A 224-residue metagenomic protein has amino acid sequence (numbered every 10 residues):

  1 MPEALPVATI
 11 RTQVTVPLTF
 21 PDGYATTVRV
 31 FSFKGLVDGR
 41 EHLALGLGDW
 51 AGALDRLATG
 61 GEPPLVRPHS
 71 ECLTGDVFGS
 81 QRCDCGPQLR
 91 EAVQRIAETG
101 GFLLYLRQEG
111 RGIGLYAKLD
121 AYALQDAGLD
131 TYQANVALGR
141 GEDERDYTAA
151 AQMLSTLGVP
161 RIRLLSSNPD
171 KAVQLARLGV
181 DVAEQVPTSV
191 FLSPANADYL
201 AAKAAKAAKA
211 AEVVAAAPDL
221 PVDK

Functional and structural regions predicted by a protein language model:
M1-K224: Catalytic domains of riboflavin
